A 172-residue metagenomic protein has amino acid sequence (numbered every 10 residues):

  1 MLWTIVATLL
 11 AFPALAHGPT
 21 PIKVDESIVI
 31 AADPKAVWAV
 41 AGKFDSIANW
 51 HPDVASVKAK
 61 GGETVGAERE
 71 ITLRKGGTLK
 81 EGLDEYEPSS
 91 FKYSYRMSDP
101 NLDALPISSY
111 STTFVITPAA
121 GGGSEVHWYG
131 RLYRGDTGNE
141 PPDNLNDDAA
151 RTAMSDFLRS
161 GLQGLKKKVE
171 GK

Functional and structural regions predicted by a protein language model:
L2-P13: Bacterial N-terminal signal peptides
F12-G61: Hydrophobic ligand-binding cavity/cleft-lining segments
P19-P21, G62, R74, I107-S109 (+1 more regions): Short coil/turn motifs at beta-sheet boundaries
E26-I28, L79-E85, S109-P118: Hydrophobic/aromatic beta-strand elements that line small-molecule binding cavities or substrate pockets in beta-rich
D33, V40-K43, L79, A150 (+1 more regions): Stable alpha-helical elements in mature extracytoplasmic
N49, K58-L105, E125, S160-K172: Glycine-rich portal/gate segments that line the openings of hydrophobic small-molecule binding cavities
P100-D156: Beta-strand/loop substructures that line and gate deep hydrophobic ligand-binding cavities in soluble
